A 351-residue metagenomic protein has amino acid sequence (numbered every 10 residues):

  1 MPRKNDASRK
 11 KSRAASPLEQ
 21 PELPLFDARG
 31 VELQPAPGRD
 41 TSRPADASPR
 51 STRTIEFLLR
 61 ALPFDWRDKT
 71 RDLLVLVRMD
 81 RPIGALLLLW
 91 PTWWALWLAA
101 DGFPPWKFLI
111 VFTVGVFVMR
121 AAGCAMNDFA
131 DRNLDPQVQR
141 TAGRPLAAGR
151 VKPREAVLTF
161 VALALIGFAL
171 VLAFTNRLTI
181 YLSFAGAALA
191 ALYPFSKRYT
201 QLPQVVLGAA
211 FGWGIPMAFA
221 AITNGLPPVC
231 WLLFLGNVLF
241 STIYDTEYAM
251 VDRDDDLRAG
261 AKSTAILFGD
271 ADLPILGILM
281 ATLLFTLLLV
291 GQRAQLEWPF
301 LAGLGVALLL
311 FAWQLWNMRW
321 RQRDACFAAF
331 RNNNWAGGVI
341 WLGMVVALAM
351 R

Functional and structural regions predicted by a protein language model:
P2-V75, R351: Transit-peptide-like, low-complexity N-terminal presequences and other terminal intrinsically disordered regions
T54-L73, C124-V151, D245-G269, W316-A325: Cytosolic, membrane-interface loops and tails of multi-pass inner-membrane proteins
D68-R71, F285, L289-R351: Extended hydrophobic alpha-helices typical of membrane-associated regions
L74-V75, R144-L232, L289, A312-W320: Intramembrane alpha-helical segments
L86-A95, L207-A220, L267-D270, P274 (+2 more regions): Small-residue-rich segments of transmembrane alpha-helices in multi-pass membrane proteins, especially helix faces
L88-L89, V111-V116, R132-S183, R258-W298 (+3 more regions): Multi-pass membrane catalytic core of lipid/isoprenoid biosynthesis enzymes
L89-A130, R140, A164-L172, T179-A191 (+1 more regions): Membrane-embedded alpha-helical segments that form the functional core of polytopic membrane enzymes, especially those
V114, A162, A185-A188, V206 (+5 more regions): Hydrophobic residues within alpha-helical transmembrane segments of multi-pass solute transporters/permease subunits
